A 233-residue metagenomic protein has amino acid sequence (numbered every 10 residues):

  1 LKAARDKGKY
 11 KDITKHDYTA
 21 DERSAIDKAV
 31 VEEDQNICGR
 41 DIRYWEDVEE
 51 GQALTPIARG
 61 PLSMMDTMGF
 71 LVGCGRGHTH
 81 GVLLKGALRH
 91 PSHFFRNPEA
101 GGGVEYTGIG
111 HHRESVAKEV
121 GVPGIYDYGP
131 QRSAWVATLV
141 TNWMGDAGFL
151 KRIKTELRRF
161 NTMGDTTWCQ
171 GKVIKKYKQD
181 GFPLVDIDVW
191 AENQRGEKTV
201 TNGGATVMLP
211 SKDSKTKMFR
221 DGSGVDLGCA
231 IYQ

Functional and structural regions predicted by a protein language model:
L1-Q35, I42-W45, E49, P56 (+2 more regions): HotDog/MaoC-like acyl-thioester-processing domains
A29-I125, Q233: Catalytic strand-loop segment that frames the active site of acyl-thioester-processing enzymes
G60, T155, A205-V207: Generic detection of short hydrophobic beta-strand segments and adjacent strand-loop junctions
M65-F70, W143-K151, M218: Compositionally biased, low-complexity linear motifs
D66-M68, R152, D180-G181, K212: Sparse recognition of residues in long alpha-helices and their boundaries
E119-Q170: Hydrophobic beta-strand-centered segment that forms part of the acyl-chain substrate-binding groove
